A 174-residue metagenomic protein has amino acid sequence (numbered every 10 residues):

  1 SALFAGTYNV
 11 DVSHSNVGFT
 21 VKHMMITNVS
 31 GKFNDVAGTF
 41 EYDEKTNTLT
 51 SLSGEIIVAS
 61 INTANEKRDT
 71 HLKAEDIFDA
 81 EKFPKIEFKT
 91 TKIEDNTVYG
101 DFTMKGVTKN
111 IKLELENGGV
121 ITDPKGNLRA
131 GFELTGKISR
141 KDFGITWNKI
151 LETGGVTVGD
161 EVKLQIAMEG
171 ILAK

Functional and structural regions predicted by a protein language model:
L3-K174: Low-complexity, acidic/polar, glycine-enriched regions of mature
